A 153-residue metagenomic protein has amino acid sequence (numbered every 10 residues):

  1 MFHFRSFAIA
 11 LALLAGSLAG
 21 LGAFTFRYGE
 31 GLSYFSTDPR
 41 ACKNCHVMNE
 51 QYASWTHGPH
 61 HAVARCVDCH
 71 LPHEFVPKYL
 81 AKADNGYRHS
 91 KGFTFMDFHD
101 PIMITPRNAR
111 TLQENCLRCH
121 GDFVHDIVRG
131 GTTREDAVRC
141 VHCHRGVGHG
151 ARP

Functional and structural regions predicted by a protein language model:
F2-P153: Short sequence/structural segments immediately N-terminal
